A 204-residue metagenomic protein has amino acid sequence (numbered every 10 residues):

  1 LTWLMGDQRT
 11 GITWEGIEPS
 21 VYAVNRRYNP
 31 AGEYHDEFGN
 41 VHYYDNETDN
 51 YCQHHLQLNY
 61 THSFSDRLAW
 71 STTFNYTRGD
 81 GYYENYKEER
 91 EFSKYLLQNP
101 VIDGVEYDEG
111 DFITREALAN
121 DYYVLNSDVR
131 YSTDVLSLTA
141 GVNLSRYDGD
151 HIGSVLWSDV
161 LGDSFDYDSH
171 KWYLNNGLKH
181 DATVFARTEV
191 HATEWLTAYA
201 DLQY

Functional and structural regions predicted by a protein language model:
T2-Q57, E84-F112: Acidic/polar loop-and-plug regions of large Gram-negative outer-membrane beta-barrel proteins
Y51-Y204: Face-selective signature of the C-terminal outer-membrane beta-barrel domain
